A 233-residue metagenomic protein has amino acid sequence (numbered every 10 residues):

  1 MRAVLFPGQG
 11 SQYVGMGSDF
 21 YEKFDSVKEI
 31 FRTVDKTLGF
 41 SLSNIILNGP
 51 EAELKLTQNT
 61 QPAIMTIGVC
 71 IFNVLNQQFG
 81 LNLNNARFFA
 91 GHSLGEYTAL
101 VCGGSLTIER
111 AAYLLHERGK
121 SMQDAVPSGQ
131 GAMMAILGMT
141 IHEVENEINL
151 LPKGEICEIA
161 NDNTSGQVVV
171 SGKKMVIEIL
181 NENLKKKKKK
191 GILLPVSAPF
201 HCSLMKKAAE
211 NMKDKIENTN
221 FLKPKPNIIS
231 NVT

Functional and structural regions predicted by a protein language model:
M1-V144, L194: FabD-like malonyl-/acyl-CoA
G10-S11, L38, G103-T233: Alpha/beta catalytic cores of group-transfer enzymes, especially the acyltransferase/condensing modules of polyketide
